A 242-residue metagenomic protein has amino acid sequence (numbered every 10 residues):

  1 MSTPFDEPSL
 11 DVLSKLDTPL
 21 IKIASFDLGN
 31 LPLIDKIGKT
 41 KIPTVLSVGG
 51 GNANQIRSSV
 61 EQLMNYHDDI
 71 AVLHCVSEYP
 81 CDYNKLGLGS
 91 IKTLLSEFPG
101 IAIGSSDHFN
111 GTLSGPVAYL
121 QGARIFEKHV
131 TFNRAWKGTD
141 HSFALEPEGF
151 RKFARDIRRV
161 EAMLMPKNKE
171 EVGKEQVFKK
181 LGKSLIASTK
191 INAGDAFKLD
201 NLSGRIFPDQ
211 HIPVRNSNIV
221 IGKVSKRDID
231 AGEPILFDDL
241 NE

Functional and structural regions predicted by a protein language model:
M1-E242: Catalytic cores and adjacent flexible loops of soluble metabolic enzymes that perform enolate/carbanion chemistry on
